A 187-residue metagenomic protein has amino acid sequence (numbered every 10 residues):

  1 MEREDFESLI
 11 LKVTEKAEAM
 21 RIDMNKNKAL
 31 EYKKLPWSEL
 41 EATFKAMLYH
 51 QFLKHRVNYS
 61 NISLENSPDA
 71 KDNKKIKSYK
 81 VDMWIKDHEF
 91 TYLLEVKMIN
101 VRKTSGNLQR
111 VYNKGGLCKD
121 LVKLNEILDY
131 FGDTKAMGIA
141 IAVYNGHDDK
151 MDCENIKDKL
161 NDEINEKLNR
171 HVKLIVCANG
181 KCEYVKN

Functional and structural regions predicted by a protein language model:
M1-H55: Interdomain/boundary linker segments immediately adjacent to catalytic/signaling cores
L9-K12, K16, D120, K159 (+1 more regions): Charge-rich, solvent-exposed alpha-helical interaction surfaces
A29-L35, S67-N73, R102-Y112: Surface-exposed cleft-lining segments at the edges of enzyme active sites
F52-K77, D82-W84: A short acidic/basic microdomain associated with nuclease active sites
P68, D87, M98-N100: Short, flexible loop/turn elements at secondary-structure junctions
V81-E95: Active-site beta-strand-loop-beta-strand hairpin of nuclease catalytic cores that positions key catalytic residues
T91-L93, M98-E154: Catalytic cores of nucleic-acid endonucleases
D129-N187: Domain-level recognition of nuclease-like catalytic cores that cleave nucleotide substrates
